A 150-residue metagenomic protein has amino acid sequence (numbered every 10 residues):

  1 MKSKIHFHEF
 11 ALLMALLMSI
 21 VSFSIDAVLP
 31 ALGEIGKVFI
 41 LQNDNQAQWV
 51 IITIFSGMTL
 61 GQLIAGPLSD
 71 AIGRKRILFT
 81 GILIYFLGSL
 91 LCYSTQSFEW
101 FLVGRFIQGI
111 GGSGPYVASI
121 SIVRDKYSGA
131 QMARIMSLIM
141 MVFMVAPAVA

Functional and structural regions predicted by a protein language model:
E9-L41: Extracytoplasmic
M18, I51, F55, M136-M144 (+1 more regions): Small-residue-rich transmembrane alpha-helices and their cytosolic helix-loop interfaces in multi-pass secondary
S22, D26, Y93, G109-V117 (+2 more regions): Small-residue-rich segments within alpha-helical transmembrane domains of MFS-like 12-TM solute carriers
D26, F55-L63, P147-A148: Residue-level signature of mid-helix packing/kink "hotspots" within the transmembrane helices of 12-pass Major
L32-T59: Extracellular/periplasmic helix-loop-helix junction of adjacent transmembrane segments in MFS-like secondary
V38-F39, A71, I122-Y127: Helix-to-coil boundary motifs at intracellular loop junctions of multi-pass secondary transporters
L60-E99: Conserved MFS/SLC helix-loop-helix module at the cytosolic interface between two early adjacent transmembrane helices
G104-F143: Cytoplasmic helix-loop-helix junction between adjacent transmembrane helices in 12-TM secondary transporters
